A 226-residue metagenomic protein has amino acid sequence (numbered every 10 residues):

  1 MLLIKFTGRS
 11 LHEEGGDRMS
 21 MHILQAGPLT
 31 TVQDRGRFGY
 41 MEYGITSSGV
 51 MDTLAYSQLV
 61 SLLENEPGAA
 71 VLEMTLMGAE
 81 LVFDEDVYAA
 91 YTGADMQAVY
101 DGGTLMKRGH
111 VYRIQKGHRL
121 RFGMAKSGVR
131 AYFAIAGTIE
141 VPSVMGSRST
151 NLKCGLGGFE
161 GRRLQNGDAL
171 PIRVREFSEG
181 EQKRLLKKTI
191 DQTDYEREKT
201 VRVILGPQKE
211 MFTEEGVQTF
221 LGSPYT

Functional and structural regions predicted by a protein language model:
F6, G15-T226: Conserved "landmark" site that anchors the functional core of diverse proteins
